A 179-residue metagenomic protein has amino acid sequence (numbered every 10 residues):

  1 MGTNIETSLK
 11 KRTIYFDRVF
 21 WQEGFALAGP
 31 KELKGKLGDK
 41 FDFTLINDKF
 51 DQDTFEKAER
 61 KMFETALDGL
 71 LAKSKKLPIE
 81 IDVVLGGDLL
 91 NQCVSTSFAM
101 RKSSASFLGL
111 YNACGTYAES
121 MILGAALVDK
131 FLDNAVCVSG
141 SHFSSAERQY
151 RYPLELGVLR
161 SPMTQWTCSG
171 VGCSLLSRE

Functional and structural regions predicted by a protein language model:
M1-L108, W166-C168, G172-E179: Conserved "HGTGT" condensation-loop signature of ketosynthase/thiolase-family condensing enzymes that catalyze
L9-R12, G124-L127, L159-Q165: A generic local secondary-structure boundary/capping motif
E32, S144-E147: A short beta-to-alpha transition loop/helix N-cap that caps and shapes the active-site region
D53, K61-M62, G115-A125, Y152: Generic detector of solvent-exposed, compositionally biased contiguous segments
G87-Q92, C114, S139-S145: Acidic, glycine-rich active-site loops and adjacent beta-strand->loop/helix elements that engage anionic groups
V94-A99, E119-M121, A146-R151: Short, conserved acidic/polar surface loops in the N-terminal third of protein domains
Y111-V138, L176: Active-site-proximal alpha-helical scaffold in enzymes
R148-S177: Active-site glycine-rich loop that binds ribose-phosphate moieties when present
